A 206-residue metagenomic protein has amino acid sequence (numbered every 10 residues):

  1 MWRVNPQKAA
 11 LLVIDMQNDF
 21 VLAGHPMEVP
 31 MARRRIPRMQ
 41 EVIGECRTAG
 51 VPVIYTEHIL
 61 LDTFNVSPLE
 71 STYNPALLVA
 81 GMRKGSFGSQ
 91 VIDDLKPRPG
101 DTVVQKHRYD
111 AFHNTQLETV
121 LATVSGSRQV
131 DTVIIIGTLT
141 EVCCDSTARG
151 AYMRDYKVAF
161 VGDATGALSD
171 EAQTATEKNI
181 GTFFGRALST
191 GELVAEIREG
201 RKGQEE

Functional and structural regions predicted by a protein language model:
M1-A10, E41-A49, L60-L61, N74-E206: Active-site-adjacent betaalpha module
Q7, H25-H58: A short alpha/beta connector and helix-capping loop motif
A10-M16: N-terminal nucleotide-binding beta1-loop-alpha1 segment
M16-Q17, T165: Conserved Walker B
D19-A23: Short acidic, Gly/Ser-rich segments with clustered Asp/Glu that frequently serve as metal-coordination loops in enzyme
E57-L61, N65: Short, solvent-exposed turn/loop segments enriched in Gly/Ser/Thr/Pro and often Arg
V66-T72: Short, flexible, mixed-charge acidic loops at enzyme active sites
